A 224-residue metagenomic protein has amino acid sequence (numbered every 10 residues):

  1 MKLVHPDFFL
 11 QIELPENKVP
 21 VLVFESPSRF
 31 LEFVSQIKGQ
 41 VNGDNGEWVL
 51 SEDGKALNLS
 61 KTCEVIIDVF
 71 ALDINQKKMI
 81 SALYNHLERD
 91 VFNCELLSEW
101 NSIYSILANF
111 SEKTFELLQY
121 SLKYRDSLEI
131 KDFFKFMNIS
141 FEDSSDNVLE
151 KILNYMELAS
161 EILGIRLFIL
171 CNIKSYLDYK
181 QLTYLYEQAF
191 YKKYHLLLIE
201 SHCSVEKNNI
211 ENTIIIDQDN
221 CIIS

Functional and structural regions predicted by a protein language model:
M1-R89, Y179: Glycine-rich P-loop/Walker A and Walker A-like loops and their local beta1-loop-alpha1 context in P-loop NTPases
P27-F30, S140-D146, N172-D178, C203-V205: Short acidic, S/G/P-rich loop/turn micro-motifs used as interaction or catalytic elements
S105-N147: Conserved P-loop NTPase mechanochemical-coupling segment
V148-G164: GG-anchored amphipathic helix commonly corresponding to the ABC/SMC/Rad50 NBD signature/C-loop
S160-D178: Conserved P-loop NTPase "ATPase switch" module shared by AAA+ and STAND
S175-K193: Conserved Walker B catalytic segment
Y191-I210: Sensor-1/coupling segment of RecA-like P-loop NTPase cores
N209-S224: A short helix-turn-beta junction within AAA+ P-loop NTPase domains corresponding to the substrate/partner-engaging
